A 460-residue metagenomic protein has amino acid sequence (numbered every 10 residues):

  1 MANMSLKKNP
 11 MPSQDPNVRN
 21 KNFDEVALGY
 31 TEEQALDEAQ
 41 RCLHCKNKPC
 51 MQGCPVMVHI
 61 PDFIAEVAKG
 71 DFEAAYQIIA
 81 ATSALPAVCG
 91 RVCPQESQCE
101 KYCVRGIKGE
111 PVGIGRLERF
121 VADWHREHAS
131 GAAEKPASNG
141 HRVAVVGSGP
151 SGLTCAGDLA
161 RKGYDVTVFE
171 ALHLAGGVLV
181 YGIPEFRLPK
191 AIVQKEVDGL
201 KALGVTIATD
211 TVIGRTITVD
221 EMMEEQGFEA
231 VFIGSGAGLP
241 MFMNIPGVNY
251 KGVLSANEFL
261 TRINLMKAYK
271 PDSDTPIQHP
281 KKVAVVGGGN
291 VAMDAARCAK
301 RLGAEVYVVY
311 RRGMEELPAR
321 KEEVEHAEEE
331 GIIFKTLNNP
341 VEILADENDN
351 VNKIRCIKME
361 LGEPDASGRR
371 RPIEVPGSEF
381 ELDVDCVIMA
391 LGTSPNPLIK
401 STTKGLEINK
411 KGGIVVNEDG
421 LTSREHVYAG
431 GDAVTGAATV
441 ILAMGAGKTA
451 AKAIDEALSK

Functional and structural regions predicted by a protein language model:
N20-D37, H59-R91, K108-K135, I263-N264: Ferredoxin-type iron-sulfur electron-transfer modules in oxidoreductases and energy-metabolism complexes
Q40-H59, A84-I107: Local cysteine-cluster metal-coordination motifs and their immediate loop/turn environment, predominantly Fe-S cluster
A74, A137, R142-V146, Q194-I245 (+4 more regions): Feature captures the FAD/FMN-dependent oxidoreductase FAD-binding
V121-A137, K195-R215, P240-L302, I408-S423: Glycine-rich dinucleotide-binding loop and its adjacent helix/turn
H141-T167, A292-K300: N-terminal Rossmann-like FAD-binding beta1-loop-alpha1 element of flavoenzymes
D165-V168, L172-L203, I207-A208, A296-E342: Rossmann-like dinucleotide-binding cores of NAD(P)H-dependent redox enzymes
N249-P280, P364-A437: FAD-site-proximal beta/loop scaffold in flavoenzymes
A433-S459: A conserved FAD-binding loop/helix module that cradles the flavin
